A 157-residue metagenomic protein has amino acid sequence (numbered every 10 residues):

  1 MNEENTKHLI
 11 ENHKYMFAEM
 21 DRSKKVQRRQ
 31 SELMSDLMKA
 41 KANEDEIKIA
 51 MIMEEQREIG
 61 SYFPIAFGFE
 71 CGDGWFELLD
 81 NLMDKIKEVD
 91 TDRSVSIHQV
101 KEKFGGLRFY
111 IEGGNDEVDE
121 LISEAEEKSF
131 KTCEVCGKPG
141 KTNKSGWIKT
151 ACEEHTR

Functional and structural regions predicted by a protein language model:
M1-D119: Long, charged N-terminal interaction/targeting segments
D90, G137-G140: Long, hydrophobic, amphipathic alpha-helical segments used as structural scaffolds
K101, E120-K131, T142-G146: Short, flexible, mixed-charge glycine/proline-rich loop motifs that serve as phosphate/nucleic-acid-contacting
I111-G113, S129, G140: Short leucine-rich amphipathic alpha-helical surface patches
C133-C136, C152: Short cysteine-rich clusters marking metal-coordination/redox-active sites
P139-T142, R157: Short functional micro-motifs and their immediate structural scaffolds
G146-R157: Cysteine-rich micro-motifs
